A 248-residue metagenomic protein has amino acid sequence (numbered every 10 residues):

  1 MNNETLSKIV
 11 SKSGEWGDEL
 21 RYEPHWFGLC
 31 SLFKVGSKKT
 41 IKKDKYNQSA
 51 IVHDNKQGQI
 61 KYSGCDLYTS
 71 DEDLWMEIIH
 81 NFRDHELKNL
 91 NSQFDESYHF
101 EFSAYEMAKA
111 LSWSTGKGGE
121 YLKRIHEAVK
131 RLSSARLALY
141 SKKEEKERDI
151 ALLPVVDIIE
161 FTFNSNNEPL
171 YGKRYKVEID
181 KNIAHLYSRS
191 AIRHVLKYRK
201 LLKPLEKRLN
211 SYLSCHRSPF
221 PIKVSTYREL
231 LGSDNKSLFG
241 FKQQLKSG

Functional and structural regions predicted by a protein language model:
M1-G248: Charged, alpha-helix-forming regions
